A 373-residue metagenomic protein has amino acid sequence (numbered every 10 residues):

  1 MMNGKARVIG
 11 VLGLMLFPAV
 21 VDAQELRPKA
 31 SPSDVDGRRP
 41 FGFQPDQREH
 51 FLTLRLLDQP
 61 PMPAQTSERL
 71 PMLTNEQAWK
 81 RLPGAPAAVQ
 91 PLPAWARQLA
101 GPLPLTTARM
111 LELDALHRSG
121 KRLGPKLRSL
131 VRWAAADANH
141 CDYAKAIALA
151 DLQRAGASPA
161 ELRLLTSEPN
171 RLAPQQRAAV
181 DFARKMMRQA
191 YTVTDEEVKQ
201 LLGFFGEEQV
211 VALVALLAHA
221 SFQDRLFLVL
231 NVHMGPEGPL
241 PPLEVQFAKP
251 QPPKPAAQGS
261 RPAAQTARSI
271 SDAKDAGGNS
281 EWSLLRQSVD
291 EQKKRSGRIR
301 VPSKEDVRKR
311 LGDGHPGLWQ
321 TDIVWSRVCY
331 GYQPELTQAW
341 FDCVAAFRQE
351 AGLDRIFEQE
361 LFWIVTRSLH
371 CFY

Functional and structural regions predicted by a protein language model:
M1-I9: Bacterial N-terminal signal peptides that target proteins for export
I9-A19: Bacterial N-terminal signal peptides
A23-L127, Q153, G235-F357: Secretory/endomembrane lumenal or extracellular ectodomains immediately following the signal peptide
P91-Q98, P125-A138, F204, Q209-V214 (+2 more regions): Alpha-helical scaffold segments that form or flank carboxylate-/histidine-based iron centers
R128-D151, A155, E161-R163, L217-D224 (+1 more regions): Short, thiol/selenol-centered motifs that function as redox-active sites or metal-ligating centers
E161-P174, I356: Acidic/His metal-coordination segments adjacent to aromatic residues that form catalytic metal sites in metalloenzymes
Q175-A215: Acidic/histidine-rich alpha-helical segments that form the ligand environment of transition-metal centers
E207-P250: Preference for long, well-ordered alpha-helical segments
